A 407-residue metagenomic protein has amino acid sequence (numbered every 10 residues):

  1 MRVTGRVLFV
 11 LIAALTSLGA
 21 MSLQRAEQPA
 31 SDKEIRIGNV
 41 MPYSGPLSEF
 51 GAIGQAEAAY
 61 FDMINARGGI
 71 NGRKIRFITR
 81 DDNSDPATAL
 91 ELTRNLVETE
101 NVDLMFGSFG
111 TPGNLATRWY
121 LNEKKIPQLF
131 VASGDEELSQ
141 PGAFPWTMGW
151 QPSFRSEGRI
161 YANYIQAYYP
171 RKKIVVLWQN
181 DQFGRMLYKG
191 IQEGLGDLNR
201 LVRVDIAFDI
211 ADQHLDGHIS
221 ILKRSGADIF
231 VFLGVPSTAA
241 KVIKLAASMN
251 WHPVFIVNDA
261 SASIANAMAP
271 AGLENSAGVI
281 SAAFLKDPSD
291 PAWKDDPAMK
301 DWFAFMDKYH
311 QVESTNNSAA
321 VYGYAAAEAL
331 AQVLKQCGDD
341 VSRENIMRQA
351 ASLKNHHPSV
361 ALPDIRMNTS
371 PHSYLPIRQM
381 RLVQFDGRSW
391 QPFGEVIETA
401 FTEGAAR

Functional and structural regions predicted by a protein language model:
M1-R36, G404-R407: Short, low-complexity disordered leader/linker segments with a strong preference for bacterial N-terminal type II
Q28-A30, E34, E49-Q55, R67-Q140 (+3 more regions): Beta-alpha junction/loop-to-helix N-cap segments that form part of ligand/metal-binding clefts
A30, E34-A58, R80-A87, F109-G110 (+3 more regions): Extracytoplasmic "Venus flytrap"
D82, L129, E136-S139, I210-A211 (+3 more regions): Venus flytrap/periplasmic-binding-protein-like
E91, E136-S139, P145-W251, A292-D295: Extracellular/periplasmic Venus flytrap/periplasmic-binding protein
L96-F109, L129-V131, K173-W178, G226-P236 (+3 more regions): Periplasmic-binding protein-like
A246-Y322, V396-E403: Extracellular/periplasmic periplasmic-binding protein-like sensory domains
K308-V321, A331-P392: Segments of small-molecule ligand-sensing domains
